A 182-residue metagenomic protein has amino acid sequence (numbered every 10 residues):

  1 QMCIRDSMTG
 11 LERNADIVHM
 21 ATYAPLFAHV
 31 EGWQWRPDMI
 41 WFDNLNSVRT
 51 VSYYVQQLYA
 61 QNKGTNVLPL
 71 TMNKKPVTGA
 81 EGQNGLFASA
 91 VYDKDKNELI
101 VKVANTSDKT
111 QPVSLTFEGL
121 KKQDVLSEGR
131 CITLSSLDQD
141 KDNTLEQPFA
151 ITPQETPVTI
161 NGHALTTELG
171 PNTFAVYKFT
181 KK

Functional and structural regions predicted by a protein language model:
M2-I4: Short, small-residue-biased leader/transition segments that mark boundaries at the very start of proteins
S7-L11, L86-V91, K102, H163-L165: Generic recognition of flexible, low-complexity loop/linker segments
S7-V18, Y59, T167-G170: A structural motif corresponding to the C-terminal end of an alpha-helix and its immediate exit/capping segment
T9, H19, L99, G129: Residue-level detector of short, conserved catalytic/binding motifs and their immediate flanks
D16-I17, W33, D124-L126: Short helix-terminating capping/connector loops at secondary-structure junctions
H19-M20, A24-E98: Glycan-recognition and catalytic regions of carbohydrate-active enzymes
K75-G85, A104-K182: C-terminal beta-sandwich/jelly-roll accessory domains of carbohydrate-active enzymes
